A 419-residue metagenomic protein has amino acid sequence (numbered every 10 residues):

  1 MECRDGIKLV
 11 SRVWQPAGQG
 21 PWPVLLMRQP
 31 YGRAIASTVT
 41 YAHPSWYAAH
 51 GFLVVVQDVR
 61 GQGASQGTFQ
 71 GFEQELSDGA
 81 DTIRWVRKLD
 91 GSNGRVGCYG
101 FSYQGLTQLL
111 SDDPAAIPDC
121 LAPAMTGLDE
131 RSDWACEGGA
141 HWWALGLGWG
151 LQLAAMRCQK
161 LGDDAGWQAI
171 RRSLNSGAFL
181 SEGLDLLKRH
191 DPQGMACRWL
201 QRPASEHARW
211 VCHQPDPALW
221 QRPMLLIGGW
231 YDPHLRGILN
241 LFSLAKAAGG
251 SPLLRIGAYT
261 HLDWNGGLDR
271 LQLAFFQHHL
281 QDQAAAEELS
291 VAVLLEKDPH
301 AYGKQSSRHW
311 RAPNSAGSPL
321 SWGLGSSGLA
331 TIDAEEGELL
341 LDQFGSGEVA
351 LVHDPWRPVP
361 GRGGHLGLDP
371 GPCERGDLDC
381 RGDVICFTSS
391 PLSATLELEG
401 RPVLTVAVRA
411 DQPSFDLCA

Functional and structural regions predicted by a protein language model:
M1-G18, T388, L392-A394: N-terminal cap/lid segment of alpha/beta-hydrolase-fold proteins
G18-W22, M27-A64, H234: Short substrate-entry loop that stabilizes the transition state in hydrolases
G71-L89: Alpha/beta-hydrolase active-site loop
G91-Y103: Alpha/beta-hydrolase fold nucleophile elbow
Y99, L106-R171, W230, G249-Q283: A catalytic-pocket lid/entrance helix-loop region that shapes and gates access to the active site across common
G177-A178, N265-A419: C-terminal, loop-rich substrate-recognition/catalytic regions characterized by aromatic stacking residues
W220, L226-G228: Short beta-strand/loop motif that positions the catalytic acidic residue of the alpha/beta-hydrolase fold
R236-P252: Active-site-adjacent alpha-helix of alpha/beta-hydrolase-fold enzymes
